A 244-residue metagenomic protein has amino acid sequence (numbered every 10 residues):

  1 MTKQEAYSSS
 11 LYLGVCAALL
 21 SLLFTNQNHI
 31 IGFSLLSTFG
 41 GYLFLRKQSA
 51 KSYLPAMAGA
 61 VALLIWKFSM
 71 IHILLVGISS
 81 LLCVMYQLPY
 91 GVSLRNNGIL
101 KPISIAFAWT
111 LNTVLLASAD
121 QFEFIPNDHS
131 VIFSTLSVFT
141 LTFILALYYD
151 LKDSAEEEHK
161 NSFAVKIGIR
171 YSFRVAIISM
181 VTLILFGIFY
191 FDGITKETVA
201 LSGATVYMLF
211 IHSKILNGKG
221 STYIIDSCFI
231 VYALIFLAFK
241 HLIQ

Functional and structural regions predicted by a protein language model:
M1-S10, A50-K51: N-terminal membrane topogenic signal
Y12-L19, L54-L64, P102-A117, V165-R174 (+1 more regions): Small-residue-rich segments of transmembrane alpha-helices in multi-pass membrane proteins, especially helix faces
C16-F33, V61-L75, T113-L136, F186-T195 (+1 more regions): Helix-coil boundary and interhelical linker segments in multi-pass alpha-helical membrane proteins
I30-F39, H72-V84, S134-T140, K196-V206: Hydrophobic core segments of alpha-helical transmembrane domains in multi-pass membrane proteins
S34-A58, F139-T182: Solvent-exposed interhelical
Y42, A50-D120, M208-H212, L216: Intramembrane alpha-helical segments
P102-S154: Functional transmembrane core segments of multi-pass inner-membrane proteins
T198-Q244: Extended hydrophobic alpha-helices typical of membrane-associated regions
